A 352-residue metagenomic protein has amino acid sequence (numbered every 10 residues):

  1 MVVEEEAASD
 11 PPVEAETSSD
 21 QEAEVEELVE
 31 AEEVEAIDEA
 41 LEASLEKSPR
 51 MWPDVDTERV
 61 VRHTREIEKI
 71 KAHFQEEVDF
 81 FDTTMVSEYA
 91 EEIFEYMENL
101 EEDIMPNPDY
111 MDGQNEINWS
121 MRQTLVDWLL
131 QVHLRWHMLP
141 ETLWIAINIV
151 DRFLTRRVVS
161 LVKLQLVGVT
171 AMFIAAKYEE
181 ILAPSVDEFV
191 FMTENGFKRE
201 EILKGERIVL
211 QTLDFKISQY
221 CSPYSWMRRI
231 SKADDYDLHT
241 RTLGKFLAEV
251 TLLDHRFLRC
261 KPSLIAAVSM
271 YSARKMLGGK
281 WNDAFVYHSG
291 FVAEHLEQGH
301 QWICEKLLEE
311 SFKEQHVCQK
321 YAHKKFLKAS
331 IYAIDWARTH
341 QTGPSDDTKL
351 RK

Functional and structural regions predicted by a protein language model:
M1-V169, F173-K352: Acidic, serine/threonine-rich low-complexity regulatory regions at protein termini of eukaryotic cell-cycle
